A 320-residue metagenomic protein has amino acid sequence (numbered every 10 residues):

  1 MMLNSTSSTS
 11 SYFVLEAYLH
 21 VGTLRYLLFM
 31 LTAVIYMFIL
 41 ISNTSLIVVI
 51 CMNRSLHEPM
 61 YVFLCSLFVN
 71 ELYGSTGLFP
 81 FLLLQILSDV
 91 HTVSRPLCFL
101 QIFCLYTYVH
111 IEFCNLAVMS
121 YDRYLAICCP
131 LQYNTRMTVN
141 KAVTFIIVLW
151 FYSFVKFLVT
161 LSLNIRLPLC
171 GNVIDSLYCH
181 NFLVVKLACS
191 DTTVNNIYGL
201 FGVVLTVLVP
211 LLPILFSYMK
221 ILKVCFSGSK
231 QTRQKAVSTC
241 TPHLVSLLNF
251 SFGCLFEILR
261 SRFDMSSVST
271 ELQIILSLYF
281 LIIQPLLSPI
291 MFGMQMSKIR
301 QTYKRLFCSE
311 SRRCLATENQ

Functional and structural regions predicted by a protein language model:
M1-Q320: Transmembrane helical core of 7TM receptor-like proteins
